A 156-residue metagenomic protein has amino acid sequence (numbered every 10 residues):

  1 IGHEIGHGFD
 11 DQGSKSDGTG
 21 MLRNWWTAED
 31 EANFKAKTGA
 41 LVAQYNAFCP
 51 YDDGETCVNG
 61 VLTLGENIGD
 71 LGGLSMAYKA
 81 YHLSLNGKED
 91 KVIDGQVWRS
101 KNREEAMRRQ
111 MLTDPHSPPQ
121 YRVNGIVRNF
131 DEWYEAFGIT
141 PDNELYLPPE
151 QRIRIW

Functional and structural regions predicted by a protein language model:
I1-F9: Short alpha-helix carrying the canonical HExxH Zn2+-binding catalytic motif
G8-W156: Zinc-dependent metallohydrolase catalytic domains
